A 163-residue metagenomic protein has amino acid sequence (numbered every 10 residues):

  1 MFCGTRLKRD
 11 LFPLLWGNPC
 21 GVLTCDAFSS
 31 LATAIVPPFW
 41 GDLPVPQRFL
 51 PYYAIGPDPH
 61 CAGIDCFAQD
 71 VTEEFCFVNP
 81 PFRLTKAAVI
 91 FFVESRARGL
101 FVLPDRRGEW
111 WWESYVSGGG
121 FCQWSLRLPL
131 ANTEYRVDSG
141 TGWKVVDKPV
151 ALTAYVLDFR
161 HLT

Functional and structural regions predicted by a protein language model:
M1-V78, F82-T163: Class I S-adenosyl-L-methionine
